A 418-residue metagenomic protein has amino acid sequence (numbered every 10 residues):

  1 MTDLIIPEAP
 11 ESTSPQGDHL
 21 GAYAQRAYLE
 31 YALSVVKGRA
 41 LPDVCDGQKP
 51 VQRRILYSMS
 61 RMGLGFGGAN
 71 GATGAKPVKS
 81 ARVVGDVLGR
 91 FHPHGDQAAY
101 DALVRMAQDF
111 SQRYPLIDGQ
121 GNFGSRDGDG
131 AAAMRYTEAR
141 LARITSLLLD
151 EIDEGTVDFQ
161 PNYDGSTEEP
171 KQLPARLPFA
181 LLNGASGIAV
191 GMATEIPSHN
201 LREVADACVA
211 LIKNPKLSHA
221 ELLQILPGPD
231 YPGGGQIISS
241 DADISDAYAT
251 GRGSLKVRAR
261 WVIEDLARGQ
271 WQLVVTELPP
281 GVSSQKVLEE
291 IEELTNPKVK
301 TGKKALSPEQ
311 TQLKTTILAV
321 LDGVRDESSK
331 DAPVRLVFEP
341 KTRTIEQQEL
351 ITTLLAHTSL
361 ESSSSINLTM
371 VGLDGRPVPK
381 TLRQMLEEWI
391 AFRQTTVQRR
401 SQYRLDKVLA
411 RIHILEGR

Functional and structural regions predicted by a protein language model:
M1-S254, V337: Catalytic phosphate-handling regions of large nucleic-acid enzymes and associated NTPases
E11-Q16, S186, M192-R418: C-terminal interaction appendages of subunits in large macromolecular complexes
